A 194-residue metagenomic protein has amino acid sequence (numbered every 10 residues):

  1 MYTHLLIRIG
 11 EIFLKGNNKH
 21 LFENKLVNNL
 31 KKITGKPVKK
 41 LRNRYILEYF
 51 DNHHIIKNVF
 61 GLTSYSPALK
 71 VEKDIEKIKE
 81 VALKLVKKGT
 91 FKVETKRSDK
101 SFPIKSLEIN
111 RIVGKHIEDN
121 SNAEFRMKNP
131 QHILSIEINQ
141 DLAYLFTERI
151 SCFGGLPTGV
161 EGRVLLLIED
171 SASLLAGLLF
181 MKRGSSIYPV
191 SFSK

Functional and structural regions predicted by a protein language model:
M1-K194: RNA-binding accessory domains that recognize and position tRNA/RNA substrates
